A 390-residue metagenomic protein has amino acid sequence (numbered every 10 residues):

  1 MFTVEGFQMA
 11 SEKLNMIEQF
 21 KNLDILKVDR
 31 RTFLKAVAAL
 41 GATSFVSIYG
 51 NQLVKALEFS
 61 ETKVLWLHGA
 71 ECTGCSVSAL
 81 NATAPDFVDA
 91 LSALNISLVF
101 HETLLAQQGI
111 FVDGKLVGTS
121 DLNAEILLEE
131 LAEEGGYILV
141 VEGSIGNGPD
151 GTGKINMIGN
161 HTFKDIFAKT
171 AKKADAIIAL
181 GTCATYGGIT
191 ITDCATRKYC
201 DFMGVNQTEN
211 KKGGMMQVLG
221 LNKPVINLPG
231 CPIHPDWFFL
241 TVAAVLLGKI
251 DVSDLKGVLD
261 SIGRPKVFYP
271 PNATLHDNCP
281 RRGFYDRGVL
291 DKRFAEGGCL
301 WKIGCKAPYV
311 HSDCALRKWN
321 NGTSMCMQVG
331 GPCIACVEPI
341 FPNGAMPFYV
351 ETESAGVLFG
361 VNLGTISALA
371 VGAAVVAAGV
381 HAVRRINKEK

Functional and structural regions predicted by a protein language model:
M1-V28, K55: N-terminal secretory signal peptides
T32-V54: N-terminal export signals
E58-E61, G69, S76-S78, F87-V225 (+3 more regions): Metabolite-binding pocket within alpha/beta catalytic cores that recognizes anionic/polar moieties
E71-S76, T182, Y186, W301 (+1 more regions): Local cysteine-cluster metal-coordination motifs and their immediate loop/turn environment, predominantly Fe-S cluster
D236-F239, A243-R317: A conserved mid-domain beta-alpha-beta active-site/ligand-binding segment of alpha/beta enzyme cores
W319, M325-C326, P347-L358: Short cysteine/histidine-rich metal-coordination sites, predominantly Zn2+-binding motifs
G356-A368: Juxtamembrane/start-of-transmembrane alpha-helix segments at the extracytoplasmic/lumenal side of membrane anchors
G372-R385: Alpha-helical transmembrane segments
